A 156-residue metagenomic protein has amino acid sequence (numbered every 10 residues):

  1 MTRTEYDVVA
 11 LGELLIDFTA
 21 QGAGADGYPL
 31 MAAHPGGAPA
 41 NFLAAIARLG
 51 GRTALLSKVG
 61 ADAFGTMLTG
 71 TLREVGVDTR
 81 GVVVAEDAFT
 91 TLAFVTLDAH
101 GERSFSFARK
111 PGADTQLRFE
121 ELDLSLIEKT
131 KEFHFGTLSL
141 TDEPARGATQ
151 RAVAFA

Functional and structural regions predicted by a protein language model:
M1-A10, R73, T79, A99-A156: Ribokinase/PfkB-type carbohydrate-kinase core domain
M1-D78, L117-F119: Glycine-rich phosphate/adenosyl-contacting loop at the front of the ribokinase-like
L14, A85-A88, H100: Short, solvent-exposed coil/turn elements at secondary-structure transition points
D17, T91, T137-T141: Glycine-rich phosphate/pyrophosphate-binding beta-alpha loops
R52-T53, T91, E102-S104: A common structural microfeature
V59-G60, R80-F89: Beta-strand->loop->alpha-helix junctions that form or flank phosphate-binding loops in nucleotide-handling enzymes
A63, F89, G112: Short alpha-helical
L92-T96: Short beta-strand scaffold segments in enzyme catalytic cores
